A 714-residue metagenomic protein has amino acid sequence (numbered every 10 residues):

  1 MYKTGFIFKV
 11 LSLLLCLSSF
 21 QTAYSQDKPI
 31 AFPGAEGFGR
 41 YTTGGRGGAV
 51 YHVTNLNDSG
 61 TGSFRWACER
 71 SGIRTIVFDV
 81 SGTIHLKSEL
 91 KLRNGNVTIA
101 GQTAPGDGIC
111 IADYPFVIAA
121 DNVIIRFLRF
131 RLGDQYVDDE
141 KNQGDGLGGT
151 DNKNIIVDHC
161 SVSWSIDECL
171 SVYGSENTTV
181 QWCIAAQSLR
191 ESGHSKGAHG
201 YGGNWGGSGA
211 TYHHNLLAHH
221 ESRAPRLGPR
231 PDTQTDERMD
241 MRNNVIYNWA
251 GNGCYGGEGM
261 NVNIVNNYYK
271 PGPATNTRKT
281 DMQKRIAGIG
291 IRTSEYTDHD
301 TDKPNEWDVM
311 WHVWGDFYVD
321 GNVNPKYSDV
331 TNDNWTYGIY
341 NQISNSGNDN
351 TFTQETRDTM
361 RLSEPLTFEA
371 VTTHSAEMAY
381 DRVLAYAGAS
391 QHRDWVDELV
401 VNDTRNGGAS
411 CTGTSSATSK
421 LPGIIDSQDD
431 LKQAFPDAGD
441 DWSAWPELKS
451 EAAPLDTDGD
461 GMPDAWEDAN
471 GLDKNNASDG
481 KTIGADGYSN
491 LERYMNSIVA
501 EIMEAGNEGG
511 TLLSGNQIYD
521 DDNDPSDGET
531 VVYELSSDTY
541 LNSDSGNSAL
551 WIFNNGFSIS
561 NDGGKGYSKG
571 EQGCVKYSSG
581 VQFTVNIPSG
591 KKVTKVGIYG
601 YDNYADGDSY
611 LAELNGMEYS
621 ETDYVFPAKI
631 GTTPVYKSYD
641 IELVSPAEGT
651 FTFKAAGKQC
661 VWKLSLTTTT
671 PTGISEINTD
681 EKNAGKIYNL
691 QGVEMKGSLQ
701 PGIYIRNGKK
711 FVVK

Functional and structural regions predicted by a protein language model:
P29-I30, L56-R65, I73-T98, P105-A112: N-terminal extracellular ligand-recognition/capping segment immediately after the signal peptide
I30-I76, N689-K696: Acidic Gly/Asp/Thr-rich repetitive segments characteristic of extracellular carbohydrate-active and adhesion proteins
I76, I99-G101, V123-I125, I155-D158 (+6 more regions): All-beta strand scaffolds that present successive hydrophobic residues in beta-strands
H85-G209: Right-handed parallel beta-helix
R238, R242-A438: Extracellular beta-rich repeat passengers
G439-I518: Extracellular calcium-associated, cysteine-rich motifs in secreted modular proteins
D520-D521, S526, T669-Q691: Residue-level detector of functionally pivotal "anchor" positions at catalytic/ligand-binding pockets or at interdomain
S568-S589, Y636-D640, Q659-V661: Short beta-strands within extracellular/lumenal beta-sheet-rich domains
